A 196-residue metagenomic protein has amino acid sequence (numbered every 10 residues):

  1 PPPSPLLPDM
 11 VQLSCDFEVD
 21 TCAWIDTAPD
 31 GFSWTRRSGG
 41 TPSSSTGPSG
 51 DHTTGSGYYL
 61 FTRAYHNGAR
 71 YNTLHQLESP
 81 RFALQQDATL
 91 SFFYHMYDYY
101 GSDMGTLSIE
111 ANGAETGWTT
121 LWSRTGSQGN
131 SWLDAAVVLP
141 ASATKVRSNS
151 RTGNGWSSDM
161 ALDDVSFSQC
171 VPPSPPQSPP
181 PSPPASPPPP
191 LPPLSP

Functional and structural regions predicted by a protein language model:
P1-S178, L194: Beta-sandwich/jellyroll recognition modules and their flexible linkers
Q177, P181-S195: Low-complexity tandem-repeat tracts in intrinsically disordered regions
